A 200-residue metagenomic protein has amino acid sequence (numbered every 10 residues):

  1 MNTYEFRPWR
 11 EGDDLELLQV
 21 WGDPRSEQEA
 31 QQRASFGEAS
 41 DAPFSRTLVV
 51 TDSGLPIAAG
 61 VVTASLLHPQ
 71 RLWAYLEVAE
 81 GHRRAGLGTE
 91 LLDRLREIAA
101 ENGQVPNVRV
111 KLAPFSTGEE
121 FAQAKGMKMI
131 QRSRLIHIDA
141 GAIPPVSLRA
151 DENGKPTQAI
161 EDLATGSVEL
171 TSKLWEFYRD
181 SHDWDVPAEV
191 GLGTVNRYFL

Functional and structural regions predicted by a protein language model:
N2-F6: Extreme N-terminal starter segment of soluble prokaryotic enzymes
R7, V49, R134-I136: Conserved hydrophobic/aromatic positions in well-ordered beta-strands
R10, S133, A164: Residues at the C-termini of beta-strands that transition into short coil/loop
R10-D14, W21-A113: Conserved donor-binding loop and adjoining core beta-sheet/short helix segment in diverse acyl/aminoacyl transferases
E16, V20-R33, A150-L200: Flexible, substrate/cofactor-facing loop regions flanked by secondary structure within enzyme catalytic domains
S40-S45, E119-A122, P145-V146, R197-Y198: Short amphipathic alpha-helical patches
L67-H68, E80, R84-E161: Acyl-donor-binding surface of acyltransferase catalytic domains
